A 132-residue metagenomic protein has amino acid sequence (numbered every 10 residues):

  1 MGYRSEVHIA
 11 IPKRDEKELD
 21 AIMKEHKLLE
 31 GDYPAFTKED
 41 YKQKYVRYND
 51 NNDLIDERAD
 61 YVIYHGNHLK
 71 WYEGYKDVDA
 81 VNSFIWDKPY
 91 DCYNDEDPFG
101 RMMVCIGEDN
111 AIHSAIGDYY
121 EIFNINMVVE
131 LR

Functional and structural regions predicted by a protein language model:
M1-K27: Short, extreme N-terminal segment that most often corresponds to the first beta-strand
K24-R132: Charged interaction segments
